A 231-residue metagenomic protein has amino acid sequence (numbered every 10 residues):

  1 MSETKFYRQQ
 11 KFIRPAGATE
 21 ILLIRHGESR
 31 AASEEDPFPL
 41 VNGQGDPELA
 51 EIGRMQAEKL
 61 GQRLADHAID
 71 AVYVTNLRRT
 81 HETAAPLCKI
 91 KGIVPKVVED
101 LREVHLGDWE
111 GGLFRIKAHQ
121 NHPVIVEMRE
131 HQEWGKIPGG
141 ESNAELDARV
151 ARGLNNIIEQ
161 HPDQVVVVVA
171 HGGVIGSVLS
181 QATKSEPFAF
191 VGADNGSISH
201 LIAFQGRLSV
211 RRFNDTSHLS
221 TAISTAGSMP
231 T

Functional and structural regions predicted by a protein language model:
M1-E20, R63, K96, V104-I116 (+3 more regions): Acidic, low-complexity terminal tails and accessory targeting/binding regions of phosphate-metabolizing enzymes
S2-L22, G27-I93: Active-site-proximal alpha-helix that buttresses catalytic centers in soluble enzyme cores
S29, V174-I175: Short active-site segment of divalent metal-dependent hydrolases/proteases that encodes the spacing between
R30-L40, G112-V126: Short, flexible, mixed-charge acidic loops at enzyme active sites
A50, R54, L77, A118 (+2 more regions): Amphipathic, non-transmembrane alpha-helical scaffold segments
V74-T75, A148, V169-A170: Short beta-strand scaffold positions
P86, S177-Q181: Active-site signature of alpha/beta-hydrolase-fold catalytic machinery across serine- and Asp/Cys-nucleophile hydrolases
V124-E145, T231: Short glycine/proline- and acidic residue-enriched helix-loop micro-motifs that form flexible lids or anion-recognition
